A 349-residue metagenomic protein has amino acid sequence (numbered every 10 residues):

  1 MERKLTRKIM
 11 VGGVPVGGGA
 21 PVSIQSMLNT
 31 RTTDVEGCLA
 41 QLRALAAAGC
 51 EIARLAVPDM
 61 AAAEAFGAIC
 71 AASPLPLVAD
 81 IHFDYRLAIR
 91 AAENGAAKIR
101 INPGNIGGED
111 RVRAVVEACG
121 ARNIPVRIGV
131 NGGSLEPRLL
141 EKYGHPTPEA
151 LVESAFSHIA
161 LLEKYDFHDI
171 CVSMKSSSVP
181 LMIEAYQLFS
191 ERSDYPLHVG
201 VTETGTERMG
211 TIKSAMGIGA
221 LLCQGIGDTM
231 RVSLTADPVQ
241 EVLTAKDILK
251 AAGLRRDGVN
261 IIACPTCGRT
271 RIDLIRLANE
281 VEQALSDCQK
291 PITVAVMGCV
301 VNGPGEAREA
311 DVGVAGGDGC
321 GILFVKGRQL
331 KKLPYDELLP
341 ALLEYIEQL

Functional and structural regions predicted by a protein language model:
M1-M27, G120, Q283: N-terminal amphipathic alpha-helix/helix-capping segment at the start of soluble metabolic enzymes
G19-G37, A56-P58, L75-F83, L139-V152 (+1 more regions): Active-site mouth loops of central-metabolism enzymes
V22-L28, A53-L55, L77-I81, I99-I101 (+6 more regions): Hydrophobic faces of well-ordered beta-strands that scaffold small-molecule active sites in alpha/beta enzyme cores
N29-V35, A46-C70, R100-G108, D169-V179: Glycine-rich, proline-tolerant flexible connector loops at the mouths of alpha/beta enzymes
Q41, L45, R54-N94: N-terminal active-site wall of soluble small-molecule enzyme domains
M60-I81, A114-V126, Y186-L197, V281-Q283: Alpha-helix-loop-beta-strand connector modules within alpha/beta enzyme cores
R86-R127: Hydrophobic or amphipathic alpha-helical targeting/insertion segments
V130-S134, L139-S286: Catalytic alpha/beta core domains of metabolic enzymes, predominantly
